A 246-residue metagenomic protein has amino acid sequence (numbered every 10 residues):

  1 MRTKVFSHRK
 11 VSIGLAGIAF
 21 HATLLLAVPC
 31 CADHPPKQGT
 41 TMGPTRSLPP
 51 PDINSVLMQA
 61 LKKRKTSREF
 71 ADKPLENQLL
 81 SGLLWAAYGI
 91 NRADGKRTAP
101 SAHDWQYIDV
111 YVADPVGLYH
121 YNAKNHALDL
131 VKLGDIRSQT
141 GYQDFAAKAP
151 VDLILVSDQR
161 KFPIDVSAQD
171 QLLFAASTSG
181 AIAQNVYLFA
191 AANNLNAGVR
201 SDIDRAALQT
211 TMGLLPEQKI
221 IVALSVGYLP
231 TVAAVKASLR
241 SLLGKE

Functional and structural regions predicted by a protein language model:
M1-V11: N-terminal secretory signal peptides that target proteins for export/translocation
L15-A27: Bacterial N-terminal signal peptides
A32-A149, V235, L239-K245: N-terminal amphipathic, basic helical "cap/leader" segment at the start of enzyme domains
P51, V156-D158, G227-L229: Generic beta-structure capping elements
R64, L83, V110, V151-L208: Small-aliphatic-rich amphipathic alpha-helix that forms the alpha element of a beta-alpha
Y119, R160-F162, T231: Short, acidic Gly/Pro/Ser/Thr-rich loop/turn segments
L195, G213-L214: Helix N-cap/coil-helix junction residues
L214-V235: A glycine-rich helix N-cap at a beta->alpha junction
